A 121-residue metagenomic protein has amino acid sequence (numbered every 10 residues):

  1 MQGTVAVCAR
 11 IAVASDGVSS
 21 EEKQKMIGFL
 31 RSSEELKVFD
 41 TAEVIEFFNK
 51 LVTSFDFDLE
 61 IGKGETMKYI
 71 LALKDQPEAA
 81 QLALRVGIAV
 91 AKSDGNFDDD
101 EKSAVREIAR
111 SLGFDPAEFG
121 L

Functional and structural regions predicted by a protein language model:
M1-L121: Small-residue-enriched hydrophobic alpha-helices in membranes
